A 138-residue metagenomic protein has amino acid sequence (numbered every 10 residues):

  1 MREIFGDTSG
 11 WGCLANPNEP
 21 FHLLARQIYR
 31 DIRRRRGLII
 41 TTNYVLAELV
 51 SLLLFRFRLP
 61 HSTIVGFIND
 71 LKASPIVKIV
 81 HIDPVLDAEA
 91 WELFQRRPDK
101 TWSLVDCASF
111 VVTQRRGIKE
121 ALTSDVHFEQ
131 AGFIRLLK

Functional and structural regions predicted by a protein language model:
M1-T41, R56-G66: Short, well-structured N-terminal submotif of metal-dependent ribonuclease cores
W11, L46, F128-E129: A generic structural signal for short hydrophobic patches within well-formed alpha-helices
S51-V77: Helix-adjacent hinge/juxtasegments
L71-D83, R97-D99, F128-K138: Short acidic, glycine/proline-enriched helix-loop-strand junctions
K78-K119: Active-site neighborhoods of divalent-metal-dependent phosphate/nucleic-acid chemistry enzymes
F110-V111, R115-K138: Acidic, PIN/NYN-like endoribonuclease modules and their adjacent C-terminal/linker elements
